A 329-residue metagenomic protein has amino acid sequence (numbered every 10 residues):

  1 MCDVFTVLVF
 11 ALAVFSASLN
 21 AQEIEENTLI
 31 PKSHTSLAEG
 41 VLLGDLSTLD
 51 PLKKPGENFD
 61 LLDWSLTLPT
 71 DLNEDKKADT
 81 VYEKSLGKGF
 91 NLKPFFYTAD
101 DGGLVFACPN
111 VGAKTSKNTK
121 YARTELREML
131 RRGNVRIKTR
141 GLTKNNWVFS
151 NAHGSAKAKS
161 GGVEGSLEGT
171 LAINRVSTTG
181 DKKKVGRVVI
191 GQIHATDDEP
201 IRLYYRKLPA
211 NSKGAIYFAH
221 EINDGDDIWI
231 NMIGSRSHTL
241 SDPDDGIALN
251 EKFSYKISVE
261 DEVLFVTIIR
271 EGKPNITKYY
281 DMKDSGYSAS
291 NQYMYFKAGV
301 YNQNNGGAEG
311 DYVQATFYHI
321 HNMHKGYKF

Functional and structural regions predicted by a protein language model:
M1-V7: Bacterial N-terminal signal peptides that target proteins for export
V7-S16: Bacterial N-terminal signal peptides
L19-A21: Boundary at the C-terminal end of the N-terminal hydrophobic targeting segment
E23-G89: N-terminal module-boundary/linker segments of secreted carbohydrate-active enzymes
V41-F59, K283-F329: Ligand-recognition surfaces built from glycine- and aromatic
F96-N223: Secretory/extracellular carbohydrate-interaction modules and structurally similar beta-sandwich "look-alikes"
G169, E251-V259, L264-I268: Short tryptophan-centered beta-strand motifs in secreted/extracellular beta-sheet-rich domains of glycan-recognition
I222-F253: Short, aromatic/His-centered strand-loop micro-motif at the edge of beta-sheets
